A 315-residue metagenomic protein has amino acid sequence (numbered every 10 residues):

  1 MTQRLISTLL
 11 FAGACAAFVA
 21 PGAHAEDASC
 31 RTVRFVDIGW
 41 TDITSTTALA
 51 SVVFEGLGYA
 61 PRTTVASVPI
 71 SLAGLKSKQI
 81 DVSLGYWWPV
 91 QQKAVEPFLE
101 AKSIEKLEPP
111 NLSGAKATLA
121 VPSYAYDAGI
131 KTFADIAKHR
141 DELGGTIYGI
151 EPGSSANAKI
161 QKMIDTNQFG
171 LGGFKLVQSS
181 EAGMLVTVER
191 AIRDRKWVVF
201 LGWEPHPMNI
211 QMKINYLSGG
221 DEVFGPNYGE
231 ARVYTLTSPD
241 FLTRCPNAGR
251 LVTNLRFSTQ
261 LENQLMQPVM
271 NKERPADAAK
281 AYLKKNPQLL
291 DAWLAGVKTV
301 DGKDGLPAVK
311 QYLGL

Functional and structural regions predicted by a protein language model:
M1-L10: Bacterial N-terminal signal peptides that target proteins for export
A23-R34, E55, K138-G144, W293 (+1 more regions): Immediate post-signal peptide segment of exported/extracytoplasmic ligand-binding proteins
D27-D42, Y59-T64, G144-Y148, V252: Short, well-ordered beta-strand elements
R31, T41-D42, K159-R193, V199 (+3 more regions): An extracytoplasmic/periplasmic, membrane-proximal ligand-sensing/linker region
P69-A120: N-terminal segment of the mature folded domain
L72, I80-G85, P152-D221: Ligand-binding pocket segment of bilobal, Venus flytrap-like solute-binding proteins
S103-P152: A conserved helix-loop-strand patch within extracytoplasmic ligand-binding domains of the periplasmic binding
K116-Y126, E230-R244, Q267-P268: A bilobed periplasmic-binding-protein/Venus flytrap-type ligand-binding module shared by bacterial periplasmic
